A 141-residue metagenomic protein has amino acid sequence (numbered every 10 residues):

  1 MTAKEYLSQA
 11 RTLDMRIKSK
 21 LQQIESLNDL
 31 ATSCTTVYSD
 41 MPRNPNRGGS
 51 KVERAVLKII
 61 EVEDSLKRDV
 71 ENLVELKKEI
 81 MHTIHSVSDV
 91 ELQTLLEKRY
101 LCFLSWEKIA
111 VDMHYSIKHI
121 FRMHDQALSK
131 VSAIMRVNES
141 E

Functional and structural regions predicted by a protein language model:
M1-V87, A133-E141: N-terminal interaction/assembly modules
I84, S88-E91, H119: Short coil/turn residues that cap or connect secondary-structure elements
S88-C102: Short amphipathic alpha helix immediately N-terminal
K108-V111: Short alpha-helical "recognition helix" segments of helix-turn-helix
H114-Y115: The short coil/loop that forms the "turn" connecting the two helices of the helix-turn-helix
I120-M123, A127-V131: DNA major-groove recognition helices of helix-turn-helix
